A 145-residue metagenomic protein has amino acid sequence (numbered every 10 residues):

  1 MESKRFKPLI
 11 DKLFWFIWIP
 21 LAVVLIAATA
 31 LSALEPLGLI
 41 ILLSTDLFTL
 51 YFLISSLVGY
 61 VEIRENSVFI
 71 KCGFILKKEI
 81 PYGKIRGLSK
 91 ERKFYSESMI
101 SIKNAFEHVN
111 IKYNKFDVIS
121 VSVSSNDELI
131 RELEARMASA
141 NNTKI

Functional and structural regions predicted by a protein language model:
M1-A33, F106-N110, F116-V118, L129: N-terminal membrane-targeting/pre-transmembrane regions
I17-W18, I80-P81, I130-E134: A short, polar/proline- and glycine-enriched secondary-structure boundary/capping micro-motif
W18-A22, L42, T49: Residues within membrane-spanning alpha-helices of integral membrane proteins, especially the hydrophobic core/packing
L34-L42: Short, aromatic-rich membrane-interface segments at the entry and exit of alpha-helical transmembrane domains
L39, D46, S56, E62 (+2 more regions): Short leucine-rich amphipathic alpha-helices used at interfaces
T45-Y82, G87: Conserved beta-hairpin
K71-E128: Non-transmembrane, membrane-adjacent beta-strand/coil modules in membrane-associated proteins and peripheral
E132-I145: Charged phosphate-binding loop/patch that engages nucleotide di/tri-phosphates or the phosphate backbone of nucleic
